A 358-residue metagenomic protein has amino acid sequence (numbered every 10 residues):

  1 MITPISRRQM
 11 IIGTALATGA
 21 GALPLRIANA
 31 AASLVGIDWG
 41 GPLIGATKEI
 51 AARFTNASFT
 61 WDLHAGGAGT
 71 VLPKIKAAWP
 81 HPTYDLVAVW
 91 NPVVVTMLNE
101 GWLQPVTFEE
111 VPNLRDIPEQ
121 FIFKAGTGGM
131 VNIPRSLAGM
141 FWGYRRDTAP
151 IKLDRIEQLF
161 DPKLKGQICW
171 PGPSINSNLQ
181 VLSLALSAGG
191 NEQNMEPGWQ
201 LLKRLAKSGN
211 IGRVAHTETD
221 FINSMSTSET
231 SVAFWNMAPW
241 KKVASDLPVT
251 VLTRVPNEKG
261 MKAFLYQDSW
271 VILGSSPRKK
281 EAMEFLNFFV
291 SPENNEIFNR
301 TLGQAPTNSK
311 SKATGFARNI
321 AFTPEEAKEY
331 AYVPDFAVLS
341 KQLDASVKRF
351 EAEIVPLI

Functional and structural regions predicted by a protein language model:
M1-T18: N-terminal secretory signal peptides and thylakoid transit peptides that target proteins across membranes
L25-A30: Sec/Tat signal peptide C-region and signal peptidase I cleavage site
A31-V95: Early extracytoplasmic/lumenal segment of secretory-pathway proteins
I44-G45, G69, T83-Y84, A88-V94 (+1 more regions): Extracytoplasmic ligand-binding site segments that recognize negatively charged/polar headgroups
V93-T96, S226, S231-T250: A ligand-binding cleft/hinge motif common to bilobed small-molecule-binding domains
A138, Q200-K207, V214, L247-G274: Periplasmic-binding protein-like
D268-A331: Mature extracytoplasmic/periplasmic domains
E326-I358: Conserved C-terminal helix/tail region of periplasmic/extracytoplasmic solute-binding proteins
